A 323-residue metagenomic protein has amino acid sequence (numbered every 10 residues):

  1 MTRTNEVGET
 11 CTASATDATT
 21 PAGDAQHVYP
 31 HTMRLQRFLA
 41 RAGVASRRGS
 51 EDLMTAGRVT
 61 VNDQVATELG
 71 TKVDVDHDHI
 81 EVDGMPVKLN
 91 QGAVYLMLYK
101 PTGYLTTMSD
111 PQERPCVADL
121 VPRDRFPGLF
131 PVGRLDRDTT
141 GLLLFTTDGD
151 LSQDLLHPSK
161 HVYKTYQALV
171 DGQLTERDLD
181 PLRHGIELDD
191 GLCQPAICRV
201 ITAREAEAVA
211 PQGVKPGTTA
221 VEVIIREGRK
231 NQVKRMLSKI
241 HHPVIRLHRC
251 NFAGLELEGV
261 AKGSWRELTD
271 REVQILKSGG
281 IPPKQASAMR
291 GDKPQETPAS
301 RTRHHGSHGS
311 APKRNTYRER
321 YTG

Functional and structural regions predicted by a protein language model:
T2-N5, D17-G323: Basic, flexible Lys/Arg- and Gly-enriched helix-loop patches that mediate nucleic-acid binding at interfaces with rRNA
